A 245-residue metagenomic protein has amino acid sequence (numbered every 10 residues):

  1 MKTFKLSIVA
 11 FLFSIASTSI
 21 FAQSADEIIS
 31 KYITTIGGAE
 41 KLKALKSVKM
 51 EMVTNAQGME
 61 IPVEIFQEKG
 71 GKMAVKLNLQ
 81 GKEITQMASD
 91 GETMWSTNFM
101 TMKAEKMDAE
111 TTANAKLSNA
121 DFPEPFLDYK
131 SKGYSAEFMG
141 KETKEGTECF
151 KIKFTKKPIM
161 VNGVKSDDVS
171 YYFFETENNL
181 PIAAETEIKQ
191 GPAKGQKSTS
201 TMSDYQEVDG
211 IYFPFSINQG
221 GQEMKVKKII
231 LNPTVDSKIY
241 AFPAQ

Functional and structural regions predicted by a protein language model:
M1-A25: Bacterial Sec-dependent N-terminal signal peptides
F21-T34, K41, T93-V164, P192-A193 (+2 more regions): Flexible, processing/modification-adjacent segments and terminal tails in exported/periplasmic/extracellular proteins
E27-M102, Y134-F138: N-terminal mature ectodomain segment of secretory-pathway/periplasmic proteins
T54-P62, K72, L79-E83, A88 (+8 more regions): Subset-of-secretome marker
K69, E92, K144, T176-E177 (+1 more regions): Short, ordered coil/turn segments that flank beta-strands lining enzyme active or ligand-binding pockets
S89, S96, K141, F173-F174 (+1 more regions): Hydrophobic beta-strand positions
E148-F242: Gly/Pro-enriched, hydrophobic low-complexity segments that function as extracytoplasmic propeptides/linkers
